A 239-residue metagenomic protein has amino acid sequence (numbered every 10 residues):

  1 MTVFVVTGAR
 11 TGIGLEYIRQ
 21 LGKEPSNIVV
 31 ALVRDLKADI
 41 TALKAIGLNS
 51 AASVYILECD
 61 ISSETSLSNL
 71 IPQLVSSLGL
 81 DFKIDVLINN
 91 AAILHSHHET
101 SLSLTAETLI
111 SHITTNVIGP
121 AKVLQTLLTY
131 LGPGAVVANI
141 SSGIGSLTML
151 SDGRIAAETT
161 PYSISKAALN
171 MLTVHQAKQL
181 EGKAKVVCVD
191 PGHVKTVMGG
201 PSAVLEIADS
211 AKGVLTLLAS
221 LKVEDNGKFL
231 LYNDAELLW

Functional and structural regions predicted by a protein language model:
V6-G22: N-terminal Rossmann NAD(P)H-binding glycine-rich loop of SDR-like oxidoreductase domains
T7, F82-L94, N116, N139-S141 (+1 more regions): Rossmann-fold scaffold of SDR-type NAD(P)-dependent oxidoreductases
G22-T41: Conserved glycine-rich Rossmann-like NAD(P)H-binding loop of the short-chain dehydrogenase/reductase
G47-T65: Rossmann-fold cofactor-recognition segment
S62-D81: Conserved Rossmann-fold cofactor-binding substructure of NAD(P)-dependent oxidoreductases
S66-N69, G119-T126: Conserved mid-core alpha-helix of short-chain dehydrogenase/reductase
I93-T114, I118-A121, T129, P133-E181: Catalytic loop of short-chain dehydrogenase/reductase
C188-P191, G200-W239: C-terminal helical subdomain
